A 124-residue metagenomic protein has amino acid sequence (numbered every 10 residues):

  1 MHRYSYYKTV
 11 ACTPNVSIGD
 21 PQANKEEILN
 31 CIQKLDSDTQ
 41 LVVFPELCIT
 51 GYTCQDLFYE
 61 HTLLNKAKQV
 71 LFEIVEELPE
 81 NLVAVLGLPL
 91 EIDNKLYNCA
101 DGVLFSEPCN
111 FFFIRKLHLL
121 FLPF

Functional and structural regions predicted by a protein language model:
M1-F124: Hydrophobic structural segments
